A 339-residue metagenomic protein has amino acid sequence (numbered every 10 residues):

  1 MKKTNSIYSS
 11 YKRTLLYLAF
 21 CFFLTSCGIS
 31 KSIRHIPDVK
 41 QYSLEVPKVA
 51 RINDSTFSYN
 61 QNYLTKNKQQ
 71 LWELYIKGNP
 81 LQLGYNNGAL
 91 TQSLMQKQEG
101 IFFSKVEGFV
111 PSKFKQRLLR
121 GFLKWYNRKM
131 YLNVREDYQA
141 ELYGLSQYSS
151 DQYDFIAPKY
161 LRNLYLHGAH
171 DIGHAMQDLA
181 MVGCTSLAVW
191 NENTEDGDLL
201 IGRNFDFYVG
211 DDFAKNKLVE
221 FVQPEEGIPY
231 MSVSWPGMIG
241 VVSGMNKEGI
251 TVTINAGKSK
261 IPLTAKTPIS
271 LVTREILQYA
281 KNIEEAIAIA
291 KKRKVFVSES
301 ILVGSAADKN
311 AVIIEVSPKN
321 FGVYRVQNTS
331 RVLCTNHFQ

Functional and structural regions predicted by a protein language model:
K2-L16: Bacterial N-terminal signal peptides that target proteins for export
Y11, H35, N87, H167-H170 (+2 more regions): Histidine (H) residue identity feature
Y17, K124, N163-L166, F207: General helical structural elements
Y17, K159, N282-I283: A diffuse structural propensity rather than consistent per-protein peaks
T25-S26: C-terminal motif of bacterial Sec signal peptides marking the signal peptidase cleavage site
K31-D154, N191-L200, N204-Q339: C-terminal, well-structured catalytic/ligand-binding subdomain of enzymes
L145-G202: Gly/Pro-rich turn-and-neighbor structural signature
